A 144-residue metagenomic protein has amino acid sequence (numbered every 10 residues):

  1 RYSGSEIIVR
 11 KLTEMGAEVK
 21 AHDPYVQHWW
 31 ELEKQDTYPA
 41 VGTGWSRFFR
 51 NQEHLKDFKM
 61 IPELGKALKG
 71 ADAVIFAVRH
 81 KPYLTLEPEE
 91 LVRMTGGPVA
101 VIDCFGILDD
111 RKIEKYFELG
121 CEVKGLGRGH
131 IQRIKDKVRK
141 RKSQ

Functional and structural regions predicted by a protein language model:
R1-Q144: Structural/interface elements that position substrates and couple domains in central-metabolism enzymes
